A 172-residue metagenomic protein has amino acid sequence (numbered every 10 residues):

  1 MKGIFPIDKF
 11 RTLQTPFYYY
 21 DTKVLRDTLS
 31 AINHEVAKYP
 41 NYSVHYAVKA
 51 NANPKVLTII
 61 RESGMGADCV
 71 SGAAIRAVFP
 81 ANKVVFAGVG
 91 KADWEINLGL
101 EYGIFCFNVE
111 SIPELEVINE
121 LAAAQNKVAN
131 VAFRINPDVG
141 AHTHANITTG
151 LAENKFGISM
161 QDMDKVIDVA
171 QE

Functional and structural regions predicted by a protein language model:
M1-A129: A charged N-terminal "starter" segment
E110-E172: Conserved anion-binding
